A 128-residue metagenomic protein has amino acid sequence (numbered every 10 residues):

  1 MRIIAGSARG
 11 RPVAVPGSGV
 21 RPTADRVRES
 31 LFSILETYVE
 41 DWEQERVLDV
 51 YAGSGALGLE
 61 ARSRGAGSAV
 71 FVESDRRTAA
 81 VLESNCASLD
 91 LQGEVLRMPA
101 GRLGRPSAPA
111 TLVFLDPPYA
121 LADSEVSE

Functional and structural regions predicted by a protein language model:
M1-E128: Class I S-adenosyl-L-methionine-dependent methyltransferase catalytic core
